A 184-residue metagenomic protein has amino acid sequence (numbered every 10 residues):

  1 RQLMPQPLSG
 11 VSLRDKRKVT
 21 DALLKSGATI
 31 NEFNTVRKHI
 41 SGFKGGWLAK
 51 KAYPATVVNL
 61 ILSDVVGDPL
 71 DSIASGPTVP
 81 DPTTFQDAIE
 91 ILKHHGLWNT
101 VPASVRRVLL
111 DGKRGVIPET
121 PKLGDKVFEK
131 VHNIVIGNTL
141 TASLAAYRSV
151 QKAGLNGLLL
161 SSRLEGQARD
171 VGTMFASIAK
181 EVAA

Functional and structural regions predicted by a protein language model:
R1-S9: Hydrophobic alpha-helical hairpins/lids featuring a short glycine-rich hinge
Q2-L3, I40, P69, Q167-A168: Flexible loop/turn segments at secondary-structure boundaries
P7, S72-S75, K130, L159: Generic preference for well-ordered secondary structure
S9-L13, R17-A22, S26-V101, R107-V108: Internal gly/pro-rich beta-alpha loop/helix module that stabilizes soluble enzyme cofactors or their anionic handles
A22, A145, S149, I178-E181: Generic, well-ordered alpha-helical scaffold segments in large soluble proteins
A52-V58, P80-M174: Accessory alpha-helical/coil subdomains and C-terminal extensions that flank or cap enzyme catalytic cores
